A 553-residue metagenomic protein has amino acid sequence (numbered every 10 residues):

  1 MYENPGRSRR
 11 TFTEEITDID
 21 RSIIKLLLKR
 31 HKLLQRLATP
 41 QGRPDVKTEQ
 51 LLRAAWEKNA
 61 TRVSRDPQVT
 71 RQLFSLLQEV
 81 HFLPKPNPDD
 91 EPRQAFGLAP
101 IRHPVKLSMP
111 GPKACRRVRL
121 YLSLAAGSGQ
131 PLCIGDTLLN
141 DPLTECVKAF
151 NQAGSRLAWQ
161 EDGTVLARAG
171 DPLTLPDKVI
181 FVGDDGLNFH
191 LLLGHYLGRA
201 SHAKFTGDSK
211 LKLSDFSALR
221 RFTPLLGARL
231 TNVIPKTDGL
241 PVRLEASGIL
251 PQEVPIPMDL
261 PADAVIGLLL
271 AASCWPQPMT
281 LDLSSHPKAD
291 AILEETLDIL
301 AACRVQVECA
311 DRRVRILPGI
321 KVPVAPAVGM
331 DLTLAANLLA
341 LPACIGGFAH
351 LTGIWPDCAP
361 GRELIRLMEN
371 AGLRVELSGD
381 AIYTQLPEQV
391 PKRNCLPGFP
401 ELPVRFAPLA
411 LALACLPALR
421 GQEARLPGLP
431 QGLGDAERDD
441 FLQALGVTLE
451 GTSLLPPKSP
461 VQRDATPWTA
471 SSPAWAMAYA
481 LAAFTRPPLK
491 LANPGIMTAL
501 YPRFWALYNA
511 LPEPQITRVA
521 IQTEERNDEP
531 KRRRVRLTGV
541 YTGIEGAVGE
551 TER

Functional and structural regions predicted by a protein language model:
M1-G6, V390-K392: A detector for short, charged/polar N-terminal pre-domain segments
R10-T17, L28, L33, T39-G42 (+1 more regions): Short, structured segments at the rim of ligand-binding sites
D45-Q50: Short, well-ordered alpha-helical segments that carry or flank key catalytic/ligand-binding motifs at enzyme/regulatory
